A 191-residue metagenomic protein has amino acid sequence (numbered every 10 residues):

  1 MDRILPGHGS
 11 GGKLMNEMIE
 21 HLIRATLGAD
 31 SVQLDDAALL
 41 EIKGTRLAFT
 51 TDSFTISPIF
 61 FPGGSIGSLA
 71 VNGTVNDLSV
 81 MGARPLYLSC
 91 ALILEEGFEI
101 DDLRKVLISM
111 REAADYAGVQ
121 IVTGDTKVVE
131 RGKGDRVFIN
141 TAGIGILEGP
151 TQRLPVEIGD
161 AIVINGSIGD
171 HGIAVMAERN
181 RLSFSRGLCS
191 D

Functional and structural regions predicted by a protein language model:
M1-D191: Helix-biased detector of long, well-ordered alpha-helical tracts
